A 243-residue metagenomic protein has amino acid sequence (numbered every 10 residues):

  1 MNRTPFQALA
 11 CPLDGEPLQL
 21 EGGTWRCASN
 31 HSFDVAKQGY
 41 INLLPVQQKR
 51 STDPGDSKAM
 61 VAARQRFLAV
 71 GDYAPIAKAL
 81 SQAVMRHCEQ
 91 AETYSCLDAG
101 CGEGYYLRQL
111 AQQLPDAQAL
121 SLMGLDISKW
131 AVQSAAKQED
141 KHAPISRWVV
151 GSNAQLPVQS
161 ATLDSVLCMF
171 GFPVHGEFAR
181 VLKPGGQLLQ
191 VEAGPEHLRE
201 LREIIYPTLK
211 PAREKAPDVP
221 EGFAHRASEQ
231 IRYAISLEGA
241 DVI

Functional and structural regions predicted by a protein language model:
M1-D53: N-terminal auxiliary segments of SAM/dcSAM-dependent transferases
R50, G55-I76: Class I SAM-dependent methyltransferase Rossmann-like catalytic core, especially the SAM/SAH-binding loop
G71-E92: Conserved alpha-helix/loop element of class I SAM-dependent methyltransferases that forms part of the SAM/SAH-binding
S95-D98, E103-Q155: Class I SAM-dependent methyltransferase SAM/SAH-binding core
A154-S165: A short acidic, Gly/Pro-enriched loop at the edge of an enzyme's catalytic core that lines a small-molecule cofactor
H175-L189: A short glycine-rich, Lys/Arg-flanked "PGG" loop and its adjoining helix->strand segment in the class I
Q187-P217: Conserved class I S-adenosyl-L-methionine
I235-I243: C-terminal helical/coil "lid" or tail adjacent to the Rossmann-like core of SAM-dependent
